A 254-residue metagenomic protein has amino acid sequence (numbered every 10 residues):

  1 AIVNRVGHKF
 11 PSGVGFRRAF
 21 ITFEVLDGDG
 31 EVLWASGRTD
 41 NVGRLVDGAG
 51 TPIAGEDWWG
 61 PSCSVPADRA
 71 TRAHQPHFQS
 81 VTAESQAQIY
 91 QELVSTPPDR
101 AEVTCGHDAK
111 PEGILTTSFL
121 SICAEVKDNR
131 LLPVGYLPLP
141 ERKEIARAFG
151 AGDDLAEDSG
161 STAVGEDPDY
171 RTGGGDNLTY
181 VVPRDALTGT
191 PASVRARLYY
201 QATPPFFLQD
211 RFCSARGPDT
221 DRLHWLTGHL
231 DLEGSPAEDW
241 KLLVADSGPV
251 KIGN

Functional and structural regions predicted by a protein language model:
A1-N254: Short, conserved sequence motifs used for protein processing/export or organelle targeting and for catalysis
